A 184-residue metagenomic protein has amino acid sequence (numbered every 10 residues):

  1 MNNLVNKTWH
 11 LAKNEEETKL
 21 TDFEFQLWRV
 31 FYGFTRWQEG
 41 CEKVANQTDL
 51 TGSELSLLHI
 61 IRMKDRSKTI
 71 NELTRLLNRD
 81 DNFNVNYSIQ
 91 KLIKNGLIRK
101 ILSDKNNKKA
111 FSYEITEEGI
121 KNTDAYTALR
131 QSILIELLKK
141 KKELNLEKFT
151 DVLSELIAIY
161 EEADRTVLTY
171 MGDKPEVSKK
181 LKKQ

Functional and structural regions predicted by a protein language model:
M1-T48, L97: N-terminal leader segment of winged-helix/HTH proteins
Q26, S56-I60, K121: Pre-recognition alpha-helix immediately N-terminal to the DNA-recognition helix within helix-turn-helix or winged-helix
W28, Y32, E117-I120, D124 (+3 more regions): Generic structural signal for well-ordered, non-transmembrane alpha-helical segments in soluble/cytosolic regions
E39-D80: N-terminal helix-turn-helix DNA-binding core of bacterial DNA-binding proteins
Q47-T51, R66, N84-Y87, K91 (+4 more regions): Short glycine/proline-centered loop/turn elements that form peptide/ligand docking sites
S67-F111: Canonical helix-turn-helix DNA-binding module
I93-E147: Charged, amphipathic alpha-helical coiled-coil/dimerization segments
A128-Q184: Terminal interaction helix/tail motif
